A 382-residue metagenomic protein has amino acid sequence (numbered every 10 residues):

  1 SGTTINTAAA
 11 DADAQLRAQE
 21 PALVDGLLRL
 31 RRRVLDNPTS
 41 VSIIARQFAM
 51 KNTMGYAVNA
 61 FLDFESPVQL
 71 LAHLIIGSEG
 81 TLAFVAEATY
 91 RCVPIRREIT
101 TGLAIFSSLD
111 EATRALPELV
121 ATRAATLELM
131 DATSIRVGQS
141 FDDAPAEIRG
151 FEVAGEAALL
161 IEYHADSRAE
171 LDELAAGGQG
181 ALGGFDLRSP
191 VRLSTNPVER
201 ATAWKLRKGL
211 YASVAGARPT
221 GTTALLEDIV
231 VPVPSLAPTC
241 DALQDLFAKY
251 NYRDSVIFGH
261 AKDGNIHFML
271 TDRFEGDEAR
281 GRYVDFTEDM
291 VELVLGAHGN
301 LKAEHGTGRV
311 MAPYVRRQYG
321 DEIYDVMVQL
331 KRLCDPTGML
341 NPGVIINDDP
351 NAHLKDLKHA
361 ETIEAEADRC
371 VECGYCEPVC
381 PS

Functional and structural regions predicted by a protein language model:
S1-A115, A121, T337-N347, N351-T362: FAD-binding subdomain of flavoenzyme oxidoreductases
S1-A18, L174-R188, V379-C380: Internal hydrophobic scaffold segments of catalytic domains
S1-T3, E156-L159, Y314, Q318: Structural signature of FAD isoalloxazine-binding scaffolds in flavoprotein oxidoreductases
T4-I5, Q69, R97-E98, T113-R114 (+6 more regions): Acidic/polar loop patches that form or flank catalytic/metal-binding clefts of enzymes that bind anionic ligands
A22, L174, R282-F286, T307 (+1 more regions): Short acidic-hydrophobic sequence patches enriched in Asp/Glu that either
G55, L62-P67, L71-A72, Q139 (+2 more regions): A mid-to-C-terminal "edge-of-domain" accessory segment
A60-V68, A72-D285, V291-L293, A297-H298 (+1 more regions): C-terminal substrate-recognition/cap domain of FAD-linked oxidoreductases
L295-L301, G306-S382: Ferredoxin-type iron-sulfur electron-transfer modules and their immediate structural context
